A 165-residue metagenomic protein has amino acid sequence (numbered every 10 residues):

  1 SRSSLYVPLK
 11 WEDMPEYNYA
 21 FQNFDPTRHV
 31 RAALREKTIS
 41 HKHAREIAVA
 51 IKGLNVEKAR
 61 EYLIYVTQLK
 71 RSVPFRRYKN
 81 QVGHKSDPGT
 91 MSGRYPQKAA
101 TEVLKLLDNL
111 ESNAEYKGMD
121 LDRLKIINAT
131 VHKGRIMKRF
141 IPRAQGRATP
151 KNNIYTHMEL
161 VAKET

Functional and structural regions predicted by a protein language model:
S1-E12: N-terminal amphipathic/basic-hydrophobic helices that include classical n-h-c signal peptides and signal-anchor
W11-L121, V161-A162: Ribosome large-subunit tunnel/peptidyl-transferase-proximal elements
A33-L34, G146-T149: Short beta-strand/turn micro-motifs at beta-sheet edges
I39, A144-Q145: Short, solvent-exposed beta-edge and connector elements
R45, L124, I154-T156: Residues at beta-strand starts and edge strands
L121-R143: Extended, charged amphipathic interaction segments
A148-T165: C-terminal edge-of-domain segments
